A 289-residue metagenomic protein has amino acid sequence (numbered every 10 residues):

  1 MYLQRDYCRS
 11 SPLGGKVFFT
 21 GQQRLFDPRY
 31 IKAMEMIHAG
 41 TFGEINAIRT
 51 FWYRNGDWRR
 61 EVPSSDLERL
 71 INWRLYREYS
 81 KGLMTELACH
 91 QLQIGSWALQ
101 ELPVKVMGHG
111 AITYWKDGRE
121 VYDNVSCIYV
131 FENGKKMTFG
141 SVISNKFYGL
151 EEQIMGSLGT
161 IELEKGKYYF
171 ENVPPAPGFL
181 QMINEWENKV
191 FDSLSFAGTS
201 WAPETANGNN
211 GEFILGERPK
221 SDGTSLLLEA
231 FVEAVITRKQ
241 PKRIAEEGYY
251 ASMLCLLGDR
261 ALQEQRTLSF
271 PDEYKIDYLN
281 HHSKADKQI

Functional and structural regions predicted by a protein language model:
M1-D6: Beta-loop-alpha module in the N-terminal Rossmann-like domain of NAD(P)-dependent dehydrogenases, especially those
S10-R119, E151-Q153, Q265-T267: Predominantly a Rossmann-like dinucleotide-binding segment in NAD(P)-dependent oxidoreductases
F18-G21, T138-G140, I244: Short catalytic-loop micro-motif centered on adjacent basic/acidic residues
R29, Q91-I94, L227-F231, A251-L254: Alpha-helical packing segments of well-folded alpha/beta enzyme cores
A33, F231-V235, G258: Generic hydrophobic alpha-helical segments
R59-N72, Y79, L83, I94-A98 (+5 more regions): C-terminal glycine/acidic-rich active-site capping loop/insertion
C89, W115, F139-G149, P219: Glycine-rich phosphate/pyrophosphate-binding beta-alpha loops
R238-S269: C-terminal structured "cap/appendage" subdomains that terminate the fold
